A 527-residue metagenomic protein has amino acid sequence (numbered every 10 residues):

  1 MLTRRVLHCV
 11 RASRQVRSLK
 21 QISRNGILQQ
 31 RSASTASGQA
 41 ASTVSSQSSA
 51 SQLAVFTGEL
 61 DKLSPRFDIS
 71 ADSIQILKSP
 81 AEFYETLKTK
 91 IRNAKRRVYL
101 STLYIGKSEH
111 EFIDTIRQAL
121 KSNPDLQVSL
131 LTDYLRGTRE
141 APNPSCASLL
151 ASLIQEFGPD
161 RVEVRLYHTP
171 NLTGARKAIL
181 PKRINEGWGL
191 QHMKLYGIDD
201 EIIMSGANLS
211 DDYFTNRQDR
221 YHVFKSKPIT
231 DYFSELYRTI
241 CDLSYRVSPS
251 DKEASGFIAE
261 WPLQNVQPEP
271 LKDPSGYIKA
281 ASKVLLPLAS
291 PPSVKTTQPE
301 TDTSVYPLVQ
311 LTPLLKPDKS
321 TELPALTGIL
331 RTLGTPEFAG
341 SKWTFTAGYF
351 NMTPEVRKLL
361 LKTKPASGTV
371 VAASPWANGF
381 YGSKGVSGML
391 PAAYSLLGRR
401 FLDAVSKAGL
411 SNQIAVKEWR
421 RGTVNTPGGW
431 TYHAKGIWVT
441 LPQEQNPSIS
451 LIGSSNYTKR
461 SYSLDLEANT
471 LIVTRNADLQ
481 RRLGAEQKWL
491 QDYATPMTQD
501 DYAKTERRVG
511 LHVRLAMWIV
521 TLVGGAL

Functional and structural regions predicted by a protein language model:
L2-R92, H110-I203, A207, D211-N216 (+4 more regions): PLD/PLD-like phosphodiesterase catalytic module centered on the HKD motif
S46-Q75, P80, F257-G328: Active-site cores of enzymes that catalyze phosphoryl transfer or operate on phosphate-rich substrates
K95, L100-T102: Short acidic, glycine-rich surface-loop motifs adjacent to enzyme active sites
F233, L243-Q267: Non-catalytic, alpha-helical, charged scaffold/linker segments that couple or flank catalytic or architectural cores
P249-E253, P299, T498-A503: Short coil/turn segments at secondary-structure boundaries
D318-G334, Y349-P354: A Trp-anchored, charged/polar loop motif used as the substrate-binding/catalytic surface of acyl/ester-handling
